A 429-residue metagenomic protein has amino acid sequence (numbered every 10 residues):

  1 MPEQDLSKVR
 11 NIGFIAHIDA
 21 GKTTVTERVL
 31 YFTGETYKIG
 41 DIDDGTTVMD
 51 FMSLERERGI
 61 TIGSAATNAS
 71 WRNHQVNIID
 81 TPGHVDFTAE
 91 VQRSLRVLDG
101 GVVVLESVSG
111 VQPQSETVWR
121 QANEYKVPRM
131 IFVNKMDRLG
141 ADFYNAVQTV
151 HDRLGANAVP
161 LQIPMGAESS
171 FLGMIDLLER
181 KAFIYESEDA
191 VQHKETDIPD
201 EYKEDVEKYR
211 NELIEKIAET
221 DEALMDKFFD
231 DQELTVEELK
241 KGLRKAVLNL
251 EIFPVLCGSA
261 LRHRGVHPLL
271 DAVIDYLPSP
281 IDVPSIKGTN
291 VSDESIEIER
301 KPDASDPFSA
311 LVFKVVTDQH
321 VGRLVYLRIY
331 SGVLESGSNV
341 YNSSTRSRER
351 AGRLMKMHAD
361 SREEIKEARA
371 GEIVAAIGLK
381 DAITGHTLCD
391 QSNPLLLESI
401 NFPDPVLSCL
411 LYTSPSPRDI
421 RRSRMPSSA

Functional and structural regions predicted by a protein language model:
M1-S414, R418: Structural and coupling elements of P-loop NTPases
S416-D419, S423-A429: Positively charged, low-complexity/disordered segments
